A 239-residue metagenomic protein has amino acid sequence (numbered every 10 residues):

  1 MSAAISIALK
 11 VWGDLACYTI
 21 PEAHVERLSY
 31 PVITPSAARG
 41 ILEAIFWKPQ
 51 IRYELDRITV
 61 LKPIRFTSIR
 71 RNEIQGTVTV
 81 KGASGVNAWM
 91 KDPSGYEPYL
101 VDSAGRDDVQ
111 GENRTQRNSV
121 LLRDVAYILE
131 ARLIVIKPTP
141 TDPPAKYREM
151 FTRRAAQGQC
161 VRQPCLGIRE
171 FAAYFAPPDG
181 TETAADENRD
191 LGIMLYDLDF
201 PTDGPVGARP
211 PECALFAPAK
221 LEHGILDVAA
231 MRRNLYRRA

Functional and structural regions predicted by a protein language model:
M1-V25, H223, A229: N-terminal, Lys/Arg- and Ser/Thr-rich interaction peptides
A3, R52, L121-V125: A short, structural micro-pattern
I7, D56, Y127: Residue-level detector of short, conserved catalytic/binding motifs and their immediate flanks
V11-L15, K62, L129-K137: Beta-strand elements of well-folded, non-transmembrane domains
T19-I20, I69, T139-P140: Short helix/loop capping segments that flank catalytic or ligand/cofactor-binding pockets
A23, L28-N72: Glycine/small-residue-rich interface belts in oligomeric ring/scaffold proteins and their assembly partners
E73, A83-A239: Internal, well-folded beta-alpha domain core
